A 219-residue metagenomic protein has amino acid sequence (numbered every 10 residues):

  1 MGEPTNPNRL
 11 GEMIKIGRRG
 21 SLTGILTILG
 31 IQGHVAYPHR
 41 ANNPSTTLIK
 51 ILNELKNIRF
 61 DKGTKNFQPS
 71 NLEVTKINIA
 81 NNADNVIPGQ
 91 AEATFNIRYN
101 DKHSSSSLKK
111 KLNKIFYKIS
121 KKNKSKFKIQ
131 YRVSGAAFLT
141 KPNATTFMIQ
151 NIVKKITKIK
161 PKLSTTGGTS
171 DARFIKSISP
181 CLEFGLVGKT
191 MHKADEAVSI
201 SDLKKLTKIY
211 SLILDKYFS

Functional and structural regions predicted by a protein language model:
T5-R9, I16, L22-S219: Metal-dependent amide/peptide-bond hydrolase catalytic core, centered on the "pita-bread" metallohydrolase fold
